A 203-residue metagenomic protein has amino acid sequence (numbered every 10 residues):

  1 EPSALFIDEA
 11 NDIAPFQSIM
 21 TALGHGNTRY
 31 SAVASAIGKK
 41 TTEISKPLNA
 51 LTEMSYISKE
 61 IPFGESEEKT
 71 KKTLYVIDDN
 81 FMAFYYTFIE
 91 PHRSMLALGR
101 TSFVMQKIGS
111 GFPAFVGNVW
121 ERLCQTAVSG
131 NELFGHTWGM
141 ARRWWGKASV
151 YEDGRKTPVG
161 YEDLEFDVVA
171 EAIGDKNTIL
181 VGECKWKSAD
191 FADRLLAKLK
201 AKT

Functional and structural regions predicted by a protein language model:
E1-Y86: Interdomain hinge/linker elements that couple catalytic modules in large macromolecular machines
T73-T203: A cross-kingdom feature that marks ATP-driven nucleic-acid transaction machinery
